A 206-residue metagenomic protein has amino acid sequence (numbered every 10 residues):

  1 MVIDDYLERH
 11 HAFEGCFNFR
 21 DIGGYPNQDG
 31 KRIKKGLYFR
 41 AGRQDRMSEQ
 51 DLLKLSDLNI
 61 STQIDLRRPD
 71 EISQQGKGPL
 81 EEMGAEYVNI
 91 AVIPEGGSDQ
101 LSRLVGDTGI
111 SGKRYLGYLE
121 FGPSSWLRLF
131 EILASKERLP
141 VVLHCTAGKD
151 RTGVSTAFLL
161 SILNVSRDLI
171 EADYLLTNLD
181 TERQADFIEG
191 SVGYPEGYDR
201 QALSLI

Functional and structural regions predicted by a protein language model:
M1-V142, V154-I206: Cys-dependent protein tyrosine phosphatase-like superfamily
A147, R151-T152: Ser/Thr-glycine-rich phosphate-binding loops at phosphate-binding pockets of nucleotides, nucleotide cofactors
